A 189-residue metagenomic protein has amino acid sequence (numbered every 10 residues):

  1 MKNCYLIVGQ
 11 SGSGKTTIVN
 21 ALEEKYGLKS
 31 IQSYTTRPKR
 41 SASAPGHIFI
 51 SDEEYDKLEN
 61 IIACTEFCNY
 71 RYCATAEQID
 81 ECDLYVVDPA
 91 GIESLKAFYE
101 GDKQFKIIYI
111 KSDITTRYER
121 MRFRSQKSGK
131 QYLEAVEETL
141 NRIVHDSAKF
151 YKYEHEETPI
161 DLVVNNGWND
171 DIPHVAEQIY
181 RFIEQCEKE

Functional and structural regions predicted by a protein language model:
I7: Hydrophobic anchor at the beta1->P-loop junction of P-loop NTPases
Q10: P-loop (Walker A) phosphate-binding loop of NTP-binding proteins
S13: ATP-binding Walker
T16: Walker A/P-loop
T35-G91: ATP-dependent small-molecule kinase phosphotransfer cores that center on conserved nucleotide phosphate-binding segments
L84-D88, G101-R124: Conserved phosphate-donor/acceptor-positioning beta-strand/loop module used by diverse small-molecule
K127-E189: Small-molecule kinase domains that catalyze NTP-dependent phosphoryl transfer to phosphate-bearing small molecules
